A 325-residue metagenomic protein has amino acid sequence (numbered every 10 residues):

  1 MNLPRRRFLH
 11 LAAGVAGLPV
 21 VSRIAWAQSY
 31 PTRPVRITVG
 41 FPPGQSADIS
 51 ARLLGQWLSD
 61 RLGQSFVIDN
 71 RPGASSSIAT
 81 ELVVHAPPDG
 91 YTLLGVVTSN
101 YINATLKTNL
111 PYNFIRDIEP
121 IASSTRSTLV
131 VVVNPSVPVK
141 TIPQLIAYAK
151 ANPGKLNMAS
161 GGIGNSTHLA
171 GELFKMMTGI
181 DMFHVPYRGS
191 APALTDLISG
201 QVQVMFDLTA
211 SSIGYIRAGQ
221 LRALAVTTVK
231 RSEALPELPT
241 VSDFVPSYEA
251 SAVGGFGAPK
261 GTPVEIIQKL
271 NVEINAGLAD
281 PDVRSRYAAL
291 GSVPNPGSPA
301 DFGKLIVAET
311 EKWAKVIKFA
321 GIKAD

Functional and structural regions predicted by a protein language model:
M1-A16: N-terminal secretory signal peptides and thylakoid transit peptides that target proteins across membranes
W26-I115, K155-N157, I163, I180-Q203 (+2 more regions): N-terminal (or domain-start) structured segment
T32-P34, M177-I180, R217, V264-D325: An extracytoplasmic/periplasmic, membrane-proximal ligand-sensing/linker region
H85-G90, L106-P192, V241, P246 (+1 more regions): Hinge/capping helix and adjacent helix->loop/strand transition within the periplasmic-binding protein
N100-N109, K175-M177, V204-E237: A ligand-binding cleft/hinge motif common to bilobed small-molecule-binding domains
